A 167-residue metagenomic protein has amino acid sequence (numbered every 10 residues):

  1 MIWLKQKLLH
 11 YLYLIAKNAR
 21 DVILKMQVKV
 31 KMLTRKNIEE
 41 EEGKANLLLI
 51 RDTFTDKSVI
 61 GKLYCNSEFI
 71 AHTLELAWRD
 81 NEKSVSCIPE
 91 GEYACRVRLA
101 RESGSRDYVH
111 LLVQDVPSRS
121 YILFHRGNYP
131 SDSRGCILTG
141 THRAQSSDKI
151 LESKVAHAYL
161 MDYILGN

Functional and structural regions predicted by a protein language model:
W3, L9-N167: Cell wall/extracellular polymer interaction/catalysis modules
